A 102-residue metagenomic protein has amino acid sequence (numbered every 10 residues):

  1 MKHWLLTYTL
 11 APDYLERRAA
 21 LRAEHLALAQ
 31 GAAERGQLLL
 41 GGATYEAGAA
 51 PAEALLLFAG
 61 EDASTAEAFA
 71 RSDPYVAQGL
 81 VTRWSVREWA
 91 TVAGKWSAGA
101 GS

Functional and structural regions predicted by a protein language model:
M1-S102: Conserved, structured core segments of small domains
